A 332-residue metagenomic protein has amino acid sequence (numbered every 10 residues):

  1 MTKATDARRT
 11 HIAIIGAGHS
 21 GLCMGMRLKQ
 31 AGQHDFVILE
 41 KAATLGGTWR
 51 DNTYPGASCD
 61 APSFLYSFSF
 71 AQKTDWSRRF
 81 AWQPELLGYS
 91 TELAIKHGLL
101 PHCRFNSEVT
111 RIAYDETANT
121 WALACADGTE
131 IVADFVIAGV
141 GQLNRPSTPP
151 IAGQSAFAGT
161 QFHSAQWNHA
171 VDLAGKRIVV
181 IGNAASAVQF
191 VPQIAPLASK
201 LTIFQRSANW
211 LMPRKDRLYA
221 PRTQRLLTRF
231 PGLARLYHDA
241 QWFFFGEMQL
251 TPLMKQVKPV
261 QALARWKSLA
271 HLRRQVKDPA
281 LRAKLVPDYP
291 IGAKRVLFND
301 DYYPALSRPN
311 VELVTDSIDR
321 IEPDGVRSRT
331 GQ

Functional and structural regions predicted by a protein language model:
A4-R9, A13-H19, C23-M24, L28-I38 (+3 more regions): Rossmann-like dinucleotide-binding core of oxidoreductases
T10-I14, H19-C103, Q205-R206, R274-A280: Beta1-alpha1 glycine-rich phosphate/pyrophosphate-binding loop at the start of Rossmann-like nucleotide-binding domains
H19, W49-R50, W76, E108-A124 (+5 more regions): Tryptophan-centric aromatic hotspots in well-structured domains and transmembrane helices
K73-E92, Q256-L263, Y289-D301: Short beta-strand to alpha-helix junction loop
R78-L143: Feature captures the FAD/FMN-dependent oxidoreductase FAD-binding
E85-C103, R295-R320: Helical element adjacent to the flavin cofactor pocket in flavoenzyme catalytic cores
F105-N119, V314-R329: A conserved short coil-to-beta-strand element within the FAD-binding core of flavoproteins
L123-S147, A158-T160, F190, Q256 (+2 more regions): Ligand-binding pocket scaffold of soluble enzyme catalytic domains
